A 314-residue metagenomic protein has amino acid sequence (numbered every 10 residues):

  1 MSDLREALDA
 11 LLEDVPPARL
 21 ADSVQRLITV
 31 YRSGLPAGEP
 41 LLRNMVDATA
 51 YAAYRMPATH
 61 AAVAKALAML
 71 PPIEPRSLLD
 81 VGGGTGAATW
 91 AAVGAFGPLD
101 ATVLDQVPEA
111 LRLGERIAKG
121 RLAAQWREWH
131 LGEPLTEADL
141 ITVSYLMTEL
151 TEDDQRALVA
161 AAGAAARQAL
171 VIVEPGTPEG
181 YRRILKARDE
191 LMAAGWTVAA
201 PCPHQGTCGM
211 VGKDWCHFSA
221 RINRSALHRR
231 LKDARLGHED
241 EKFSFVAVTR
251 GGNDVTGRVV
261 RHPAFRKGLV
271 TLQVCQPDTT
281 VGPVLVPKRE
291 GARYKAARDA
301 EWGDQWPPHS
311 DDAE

Functional and structural regions predicted by a protein language model:
M1-G38: N-terminal auxiliary segments of SAM/dcSAM-dependent transferases
E39-A66: Class I SAM-dependent methyltransferase Rossmann-like catalytic core, especially the SAM/SAH-binding loop
E74-G84: Conserved class I S-adenosyl-L-methionine
T85-G97: Conserved SAM-binding loop of SAM-dependent methyltransferases across substrates and taxa, primarily the Class I
V107: Conserved SAM/SAH-binding beta-strand->alpha-helix loop
D139-D153: A short SAM/SAH-binding and catalytic strip from SAM-dependent methyltransferases
R167-G176: Conserved beta-strand signature within the Rossmann-like core of class I S-adenosyl-L-methionine
L231-E314: C-terminal lobe and adjacent flexible extensions of AdoMet/dcAdoMet transferase-like proteins
